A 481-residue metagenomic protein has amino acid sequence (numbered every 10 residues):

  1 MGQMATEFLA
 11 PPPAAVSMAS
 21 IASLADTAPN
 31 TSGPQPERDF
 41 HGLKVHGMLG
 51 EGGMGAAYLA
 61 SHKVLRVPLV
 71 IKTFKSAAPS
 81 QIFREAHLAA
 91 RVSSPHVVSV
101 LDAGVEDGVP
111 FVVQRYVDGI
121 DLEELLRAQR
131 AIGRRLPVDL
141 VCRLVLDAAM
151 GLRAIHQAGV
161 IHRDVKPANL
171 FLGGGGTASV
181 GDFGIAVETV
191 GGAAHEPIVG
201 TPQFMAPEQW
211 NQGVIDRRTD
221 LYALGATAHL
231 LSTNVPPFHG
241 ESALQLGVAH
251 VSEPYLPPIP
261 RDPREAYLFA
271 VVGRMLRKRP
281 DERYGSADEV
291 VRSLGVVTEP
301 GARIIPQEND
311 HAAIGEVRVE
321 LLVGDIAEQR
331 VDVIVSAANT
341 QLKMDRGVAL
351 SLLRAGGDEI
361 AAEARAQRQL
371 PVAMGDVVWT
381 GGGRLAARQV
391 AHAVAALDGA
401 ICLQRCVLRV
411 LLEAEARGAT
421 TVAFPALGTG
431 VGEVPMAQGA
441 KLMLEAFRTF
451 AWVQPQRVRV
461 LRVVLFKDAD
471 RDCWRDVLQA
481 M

Functional and structural regions predicted by a protein language model:
H46-G52, A57: Protein kinase glycine-rich loop
K75-R91: AlphaC helix of the eukaryotic protein kinase fold
A103: Activation-segment/catalytic-loop signature of the eukaryotic protein kinase fold
D107-D121, L125: Conserved short submotifs of the Hanks-type protein kinase catalytic core that shape the nucleotide-binding pocket
L144-V145: Activation segment signature within eukaryotic-like protein kinase domains
M150-V160: Protein kinase catalytic-loop region centered on the HRD/HxD motif
